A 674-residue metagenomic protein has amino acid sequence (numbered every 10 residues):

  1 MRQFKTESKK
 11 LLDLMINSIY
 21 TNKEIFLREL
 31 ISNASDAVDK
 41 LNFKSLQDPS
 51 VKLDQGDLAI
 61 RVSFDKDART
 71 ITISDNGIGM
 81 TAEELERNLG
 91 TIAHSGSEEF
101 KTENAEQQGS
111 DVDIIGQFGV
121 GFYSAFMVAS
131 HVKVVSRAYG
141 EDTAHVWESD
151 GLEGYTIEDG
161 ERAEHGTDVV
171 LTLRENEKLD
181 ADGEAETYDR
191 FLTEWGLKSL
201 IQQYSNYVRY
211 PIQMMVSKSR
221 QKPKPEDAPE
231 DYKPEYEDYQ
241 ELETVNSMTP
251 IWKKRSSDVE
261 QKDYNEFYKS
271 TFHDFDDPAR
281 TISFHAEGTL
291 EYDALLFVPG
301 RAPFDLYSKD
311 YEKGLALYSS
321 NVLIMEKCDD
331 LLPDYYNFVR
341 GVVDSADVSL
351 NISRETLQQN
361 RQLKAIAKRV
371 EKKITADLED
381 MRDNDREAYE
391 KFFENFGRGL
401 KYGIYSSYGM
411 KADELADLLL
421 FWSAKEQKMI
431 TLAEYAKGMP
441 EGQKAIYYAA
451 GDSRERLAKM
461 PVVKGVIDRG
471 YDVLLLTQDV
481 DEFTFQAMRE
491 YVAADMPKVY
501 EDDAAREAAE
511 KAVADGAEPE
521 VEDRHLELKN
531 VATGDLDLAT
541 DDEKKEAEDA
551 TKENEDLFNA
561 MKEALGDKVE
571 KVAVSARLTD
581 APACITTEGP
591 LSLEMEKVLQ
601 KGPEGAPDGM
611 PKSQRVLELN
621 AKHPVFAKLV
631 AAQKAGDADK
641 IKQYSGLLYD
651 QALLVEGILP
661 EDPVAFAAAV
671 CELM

Functional and structural regions predicted by a protein language model:
M1-T187, F191, S199, K222 (+1 more regions): GHKL (Bergerat-fold) ATPase N-terminal catalytic module, capturing the glycine-rich phosphate-binding loop and acidic
I114, V135-G154, R174-L179, G183-M674: GHKL/Bergerat-fold ATPase module in large chromosome/replication-associated machines
